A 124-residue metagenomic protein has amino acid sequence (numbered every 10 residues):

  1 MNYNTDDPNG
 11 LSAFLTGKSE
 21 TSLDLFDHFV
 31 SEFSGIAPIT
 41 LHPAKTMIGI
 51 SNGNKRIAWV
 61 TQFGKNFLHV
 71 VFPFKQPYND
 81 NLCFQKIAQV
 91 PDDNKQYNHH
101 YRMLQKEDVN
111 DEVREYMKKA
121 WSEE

Functional and structural regions predicted by a protein language model:
Y3-S19: A short, surface-exposed helix-loop junction/capping segment
L11-S12, F29, D92, H99: Generic signal for short, ordered secondary-structure residues within or immediately flanking folded domains
T16-E20, L104-E107: Generic amphipathic alpha-helical segments used as scaffolds and interaction surfaces in large, multi-domain proteins
T16-S19, H28, K118, S122: Residues lining hydrophobic/aromatic ligand-binding pockets adjacent to catalytic sites
S19-P38: Amphipathic alpha-helical segments
L41-H99: Short, conserved beta-strand/beta-arch hydrophobic-aromatic motifs that form part of recognition grooves or interface
N94-E124: Well-ordered alpha/beta subsegment
